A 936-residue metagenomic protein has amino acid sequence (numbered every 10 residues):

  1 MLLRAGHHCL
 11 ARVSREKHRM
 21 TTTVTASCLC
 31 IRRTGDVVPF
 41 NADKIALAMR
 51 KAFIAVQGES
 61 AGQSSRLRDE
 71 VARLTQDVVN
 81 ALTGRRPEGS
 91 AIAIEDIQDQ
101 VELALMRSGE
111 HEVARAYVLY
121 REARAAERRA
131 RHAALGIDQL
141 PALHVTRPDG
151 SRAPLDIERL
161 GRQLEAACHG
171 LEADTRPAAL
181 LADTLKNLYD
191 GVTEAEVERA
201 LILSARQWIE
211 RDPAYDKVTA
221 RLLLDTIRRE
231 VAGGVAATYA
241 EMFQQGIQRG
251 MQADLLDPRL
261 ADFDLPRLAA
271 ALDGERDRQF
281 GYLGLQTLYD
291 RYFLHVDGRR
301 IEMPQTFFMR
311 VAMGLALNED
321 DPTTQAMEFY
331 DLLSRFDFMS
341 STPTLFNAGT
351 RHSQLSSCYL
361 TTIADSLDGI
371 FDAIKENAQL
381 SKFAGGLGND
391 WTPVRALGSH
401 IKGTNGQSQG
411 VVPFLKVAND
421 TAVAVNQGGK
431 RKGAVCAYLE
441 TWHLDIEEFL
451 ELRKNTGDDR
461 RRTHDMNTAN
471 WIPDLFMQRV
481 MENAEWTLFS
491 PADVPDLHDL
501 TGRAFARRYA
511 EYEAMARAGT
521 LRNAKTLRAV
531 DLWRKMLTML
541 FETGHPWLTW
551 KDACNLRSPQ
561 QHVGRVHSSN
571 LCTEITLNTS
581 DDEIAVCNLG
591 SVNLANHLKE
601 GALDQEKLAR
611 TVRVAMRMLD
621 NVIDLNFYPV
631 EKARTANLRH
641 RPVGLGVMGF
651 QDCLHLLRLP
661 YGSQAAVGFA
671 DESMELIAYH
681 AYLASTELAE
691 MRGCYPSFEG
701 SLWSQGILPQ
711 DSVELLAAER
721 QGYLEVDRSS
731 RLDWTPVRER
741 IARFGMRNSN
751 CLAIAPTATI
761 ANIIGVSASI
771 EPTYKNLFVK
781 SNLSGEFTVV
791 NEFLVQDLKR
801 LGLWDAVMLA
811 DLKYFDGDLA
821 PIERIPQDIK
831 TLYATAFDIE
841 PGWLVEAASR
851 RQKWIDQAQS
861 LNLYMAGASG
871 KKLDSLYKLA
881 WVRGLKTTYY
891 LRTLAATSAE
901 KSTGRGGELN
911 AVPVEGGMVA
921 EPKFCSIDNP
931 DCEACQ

Functional and structural regions predicted by a protein language model:
R15, R19-L29, D36, S60-A153 (+3 more regions): Core nucleic-acid recognition elements
R73-V78, Q100-M106, V192, Q207 (+7 more regions): Core structural elements
E110-E112, A116-A123, D216-R249, I472-P473 (+10 more regions): Terminal amphipathic helices with adjacent charged low-complexity linkers/tails
A130-A133, S898-Q936: Acidic, low-complexity intrinsically disordered tails
R259-R267, L272-T287, T576-N578, L619-D624 (+3 more regions): Catalytic alpha/beta core of large soluble enzyme barrels
L294, F307-A326, Y330-Q354, L360-G403 (+9 more regions): Function-dense linear segments that define catalytic or interfacial modules in macromolecule-processing proteins
E451, H464-M536, L540-T543: Polar, glycine-rich mid-to-C-terminal structural blocks that act as macromolecule-binding/assembly scaffolds
T611-R634, P660-T757, Q827-T831, S860 (+1 more regions): Internal maturation/activation junctions in enzymes
